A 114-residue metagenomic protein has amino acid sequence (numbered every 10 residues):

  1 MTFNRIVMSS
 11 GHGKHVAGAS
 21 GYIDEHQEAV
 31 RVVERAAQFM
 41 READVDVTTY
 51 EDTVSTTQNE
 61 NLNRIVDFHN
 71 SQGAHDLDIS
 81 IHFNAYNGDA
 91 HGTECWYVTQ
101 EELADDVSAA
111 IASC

Functional and structural regions predicted by a protein language model:
T2-D106: Catalytic-core regions of hydrolytic enzymes
A109-A110, C114: Catalytic cores of nucleophile-dependent amide-cleaving enzymes
